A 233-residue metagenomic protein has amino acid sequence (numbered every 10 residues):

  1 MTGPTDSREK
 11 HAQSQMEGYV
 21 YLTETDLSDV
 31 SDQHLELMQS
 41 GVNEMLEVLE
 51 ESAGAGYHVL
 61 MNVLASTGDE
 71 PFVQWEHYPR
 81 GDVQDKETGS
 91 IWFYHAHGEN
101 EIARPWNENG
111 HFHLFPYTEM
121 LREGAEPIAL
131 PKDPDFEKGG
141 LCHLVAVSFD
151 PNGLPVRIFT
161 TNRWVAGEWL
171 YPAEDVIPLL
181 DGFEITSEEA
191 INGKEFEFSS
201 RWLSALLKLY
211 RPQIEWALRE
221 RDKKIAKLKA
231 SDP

Functional and structural regions predicted by a protein language model:
T2-K86: N-terminal domain-onset segments
S14, E70-V73, E87-G89, E99-E101 (+6 more regions): Alpha-helical structural elements
G18-V20, F93, L170, L209: Intrinsically disordered, low-complexity N-terminal regions enriched in serine/proline/glycine with scattered basic
S28-S31, F115-T118, D150, P172-A173 (+1 more regions): Alpha-helix initiation/capping motif
V42-V48, W92, S200-L207: Generic hydrophobic, helix-prone segments enriched in Leu/Val/Ile
Q74, I91-F93, E168, R201: Residues in intrinsically disordered, low-complexity segments of regulatory proteins
R80-R157: Aromatic- and glycine-enriched beta-alpha-beta binding-site module
A146, N152-P233: Mixed-charge (acidic/basic) macromolecular-recognition segments
